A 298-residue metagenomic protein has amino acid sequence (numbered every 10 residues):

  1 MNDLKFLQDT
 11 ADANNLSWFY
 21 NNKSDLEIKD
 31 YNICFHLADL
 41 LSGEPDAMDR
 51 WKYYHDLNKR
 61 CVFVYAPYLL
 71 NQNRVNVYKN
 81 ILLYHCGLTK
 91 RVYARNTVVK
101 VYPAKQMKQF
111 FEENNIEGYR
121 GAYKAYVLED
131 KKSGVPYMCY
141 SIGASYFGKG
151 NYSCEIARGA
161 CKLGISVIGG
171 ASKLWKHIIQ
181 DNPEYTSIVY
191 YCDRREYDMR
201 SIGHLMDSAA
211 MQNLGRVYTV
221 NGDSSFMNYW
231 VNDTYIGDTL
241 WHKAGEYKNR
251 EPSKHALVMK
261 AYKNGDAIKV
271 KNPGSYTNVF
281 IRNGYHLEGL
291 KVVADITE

Functional and structural regions predicted by a protein language model:
M1-N21: Acidic-basic catalytic patches of nuclease active cores, encompassing PD-(D/E)XK and other metal-cofactor nuclease
N2-K5, E44-K52, A171-K176: Well-ordered, non-membrane alpha-helical segments in soluble/globular domains
N21-N22, Y65-L70, C192-R194: Acidic carboxylate-rich catalytic motifs and surrounding loops in phosphoryl-/glycosyl-chemistry enzymes
S24-D25, Y68-N73, A104-Q109, I165 (+1 more regions): A short acidic, often aromatic-flanked loop/helix-cap motif at beta-alpha or helix-coil junctions that lines enzyme
D25-D49, G143-Y146: Short beta-strand-loop-alpha-helix junction that forms the active-site gateway of nucleic-acid-processing nucleases
G43-N76: Catalytic cores of nucleic-acid endonucleases
V77, I81-Y84, L88-A210, P273-S275 (+2 more regions): A conserved beta-strand-loop-helix scaffold within acyl/acetyltransferase catalytic domains
D193-E298: Active-site/acyl-donor-binding loops of N-acyltransferases
